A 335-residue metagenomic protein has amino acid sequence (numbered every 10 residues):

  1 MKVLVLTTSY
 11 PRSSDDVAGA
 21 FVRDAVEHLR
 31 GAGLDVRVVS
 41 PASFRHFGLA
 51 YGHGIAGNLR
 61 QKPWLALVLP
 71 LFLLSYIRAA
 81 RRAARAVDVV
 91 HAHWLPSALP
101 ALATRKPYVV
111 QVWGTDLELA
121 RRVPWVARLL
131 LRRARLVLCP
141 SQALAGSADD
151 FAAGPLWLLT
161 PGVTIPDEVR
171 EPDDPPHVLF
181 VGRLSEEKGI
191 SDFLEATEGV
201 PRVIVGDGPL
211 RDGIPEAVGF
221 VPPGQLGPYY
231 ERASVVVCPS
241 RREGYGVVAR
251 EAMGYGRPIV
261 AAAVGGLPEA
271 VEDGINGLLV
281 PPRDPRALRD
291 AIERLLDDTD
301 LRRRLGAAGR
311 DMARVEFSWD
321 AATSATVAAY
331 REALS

Functional and structural regions predicted by a protein language model:
M1-R45, E195, D320: N-terminal subdomain of nucleotide-sugar transferases
L4, L138, V163, R170-K188 (+1 more regions): Conserved donor-binding/catalytic core segment of Leloir-type glycosyltransferases
A92-S97: Short His-centered aromatic/hydrophobic patch
V110-W113, L117, A127-E168, A217: Donor nucleotide-sugar binding/catalytic pocket of nucleotide-sugar-dependent glycosyltransferases
L131, V221, P228-A233: Short alpha-helical donor nucleotide-sugar binding micro-motif in glycosyltransferases
R241: Aromatic "clamp/platform" in nucleotide-sugar-dependent glycosyltransferases that forms part of the donor/acceptor
P258-A261, V271: Short hydrophobic beta-strand element within catalytic cores of glycosyltransferases and related nucleotide-activated
D273-G274, L278-P285, R294-T299: Conserved acidic donor-binding segment of nucleotide-sugar-dependent glycosyltransferases
